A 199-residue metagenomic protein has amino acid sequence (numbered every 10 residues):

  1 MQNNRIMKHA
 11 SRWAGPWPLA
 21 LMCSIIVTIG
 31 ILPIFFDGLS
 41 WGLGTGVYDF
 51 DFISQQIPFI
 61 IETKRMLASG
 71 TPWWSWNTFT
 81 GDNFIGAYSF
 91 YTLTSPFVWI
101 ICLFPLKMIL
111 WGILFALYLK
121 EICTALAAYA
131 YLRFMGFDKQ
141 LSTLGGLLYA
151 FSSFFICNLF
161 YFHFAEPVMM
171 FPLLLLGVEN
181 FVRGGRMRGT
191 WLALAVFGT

Functional and structural regions predicted by a protein language model:
M1-L39: Start-transfer (signal-anchor) and selected internal transmembrane alpha helices of multi-pass inner/ER membrane
W17-L21, F115, T143-L147, T190-L192: Hydrophobic alpha-helical transmembrane segments
V27-A125, L147-M169: Membrane-interface coil-to-helix junctions
V98, L126-A130, L176: Transmembrane alpha-helix boundary and packing residues in multipass membrane permease domains and related
C102, R133-F134, N180: Transmembrane helix-loop junction
A128-F151: Transmembrane-helix signature of polytopic, membrane-embedded enzymes that assemble or transfer cell-envelope glycans
L174-T190: Membrane-interface transmembrane helices that cradle and orient dolichyl/undecaprenyl
G189-T199: Membrane-interface alpha helices of multi-pass inner-membrane proteins
